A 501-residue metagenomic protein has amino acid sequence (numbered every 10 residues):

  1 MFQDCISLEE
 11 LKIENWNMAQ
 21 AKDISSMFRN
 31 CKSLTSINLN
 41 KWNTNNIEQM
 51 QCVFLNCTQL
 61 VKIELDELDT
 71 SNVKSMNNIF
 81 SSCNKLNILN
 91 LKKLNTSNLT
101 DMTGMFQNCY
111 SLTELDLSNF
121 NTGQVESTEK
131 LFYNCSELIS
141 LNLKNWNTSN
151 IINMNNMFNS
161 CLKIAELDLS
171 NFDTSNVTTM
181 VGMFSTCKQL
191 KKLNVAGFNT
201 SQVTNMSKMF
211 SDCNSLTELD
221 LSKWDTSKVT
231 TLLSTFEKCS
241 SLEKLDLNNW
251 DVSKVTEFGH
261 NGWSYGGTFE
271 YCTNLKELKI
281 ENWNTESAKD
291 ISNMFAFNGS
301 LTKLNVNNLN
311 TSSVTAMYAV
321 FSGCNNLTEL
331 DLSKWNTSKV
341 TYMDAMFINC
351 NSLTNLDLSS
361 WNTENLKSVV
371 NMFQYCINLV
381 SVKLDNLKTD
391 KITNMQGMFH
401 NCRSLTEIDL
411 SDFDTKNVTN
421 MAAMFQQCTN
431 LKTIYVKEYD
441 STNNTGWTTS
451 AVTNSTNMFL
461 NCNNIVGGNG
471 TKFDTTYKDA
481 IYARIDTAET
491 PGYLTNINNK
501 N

Functional and structural regions predicted by a protein language model:
M1-N501: Negatively charged
